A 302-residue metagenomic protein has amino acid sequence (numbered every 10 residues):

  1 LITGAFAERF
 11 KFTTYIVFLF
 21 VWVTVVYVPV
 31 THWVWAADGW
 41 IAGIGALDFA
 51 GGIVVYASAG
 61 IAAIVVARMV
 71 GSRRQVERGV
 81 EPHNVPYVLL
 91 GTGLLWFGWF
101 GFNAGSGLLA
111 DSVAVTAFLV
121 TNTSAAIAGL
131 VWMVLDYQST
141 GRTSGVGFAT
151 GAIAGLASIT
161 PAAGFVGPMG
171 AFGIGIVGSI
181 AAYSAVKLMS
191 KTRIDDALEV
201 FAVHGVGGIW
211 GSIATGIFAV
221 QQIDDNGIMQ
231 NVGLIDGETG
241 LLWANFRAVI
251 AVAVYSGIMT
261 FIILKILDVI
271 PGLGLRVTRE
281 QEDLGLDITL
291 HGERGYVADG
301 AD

Functional and structural regions predicted by a protein language model:
L1-D302: Glycine- and aromatic-enriched membrane alpha-helices
